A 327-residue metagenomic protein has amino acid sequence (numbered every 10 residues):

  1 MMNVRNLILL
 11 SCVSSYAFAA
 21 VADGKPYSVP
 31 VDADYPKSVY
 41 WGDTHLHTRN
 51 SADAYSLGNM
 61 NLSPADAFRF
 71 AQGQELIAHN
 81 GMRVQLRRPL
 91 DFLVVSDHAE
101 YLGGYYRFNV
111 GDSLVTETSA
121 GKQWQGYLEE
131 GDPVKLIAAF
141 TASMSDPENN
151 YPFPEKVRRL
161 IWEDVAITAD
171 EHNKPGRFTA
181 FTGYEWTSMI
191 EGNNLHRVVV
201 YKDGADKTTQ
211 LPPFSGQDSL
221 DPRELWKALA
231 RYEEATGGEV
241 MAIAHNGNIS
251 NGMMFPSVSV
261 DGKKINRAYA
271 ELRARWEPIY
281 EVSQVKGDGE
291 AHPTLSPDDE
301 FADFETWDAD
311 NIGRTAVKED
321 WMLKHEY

Functional and structural regions predicted by a protein language model:
M1-A19: Gram-negative bacterial Sec-dependent N-terminal signal peptides
A20-Y327: Extended, charged catalytic domains and RNA/DNA-binding interfaces, predominantly in divalent-metal-using enzymes
